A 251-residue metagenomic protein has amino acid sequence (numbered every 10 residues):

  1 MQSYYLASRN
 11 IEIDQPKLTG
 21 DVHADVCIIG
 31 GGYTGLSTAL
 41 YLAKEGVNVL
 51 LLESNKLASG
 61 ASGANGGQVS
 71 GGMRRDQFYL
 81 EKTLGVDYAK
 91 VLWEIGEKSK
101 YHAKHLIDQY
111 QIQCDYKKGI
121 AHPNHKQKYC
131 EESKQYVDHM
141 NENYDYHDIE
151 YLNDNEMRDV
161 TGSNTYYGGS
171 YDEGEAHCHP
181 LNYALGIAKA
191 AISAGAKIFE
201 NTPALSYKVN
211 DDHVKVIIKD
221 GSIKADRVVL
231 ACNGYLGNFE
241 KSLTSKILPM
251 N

Functional and structural regions predicted by a protein language model:
M1-S8, R75-E81, H105-G119, P123-G186: Flavin (FAD/FMN) cofactor-binding and adjacent substrate-gating region of FAD-dependent oxidoreductase domains
M1-V26, K44: Extreme N-terminal leader/targeting segments of oxidoreductases
V22-L51: N-terminal Rossmann-like FAD-binding beta1-loop-alpha1 element of flavoenzymes
K44-A64: Glycine-rich FAD pyrophosphate-binding loop
N65-E94: Glycine-rich active-site loop/strand segments that organize a redox cofactor
V69, R74, G119-P123, T244-N251: Central beta-strand plus flanking loop segment that forms part of the substrate or channel wall within the catalytic
H139, N164-D226: Helical element adjacent to the flavin cofactor pocket in flavoenzyme catalytic cores
G221-N251: Central helical "cap/lid" subdomain
